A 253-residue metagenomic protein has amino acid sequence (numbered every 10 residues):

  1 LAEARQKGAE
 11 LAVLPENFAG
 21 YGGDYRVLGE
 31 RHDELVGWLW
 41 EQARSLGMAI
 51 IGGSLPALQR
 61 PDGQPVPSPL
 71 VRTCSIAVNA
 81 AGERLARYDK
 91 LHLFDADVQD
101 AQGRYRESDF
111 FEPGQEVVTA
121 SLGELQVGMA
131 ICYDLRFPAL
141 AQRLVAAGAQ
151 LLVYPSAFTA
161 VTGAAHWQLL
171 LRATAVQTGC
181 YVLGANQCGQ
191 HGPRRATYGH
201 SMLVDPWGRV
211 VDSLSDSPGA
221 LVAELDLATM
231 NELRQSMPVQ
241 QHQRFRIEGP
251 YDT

Functional and structural regions predicted by a protein language model:
A2-A81, L85-D89, D95-A96, T159-C180: Cys-nucleophile CN-hydrolase/nitrilase-fold catalytic domain and related Cys-dependent amidase chemistry that acts on
P15-E16, P155, P238: Short, proline-centered helix/strand-breaking motifs
R31-G52, Q126, C132-L221: CN hydrolase (nitrilase-like) catalytic-core segments centered on the catalytic cysteine and neighboring Lys/Glu
G52-S54, T73-A77, V118-A120, S201-L203 (+1 more regions): Short beta-strand scaffold segments in enzyme catalytic cores
A57, H92, T159, G189 (+2 more regions): Residue-level detector of flexible, active-site-proximal loop/helix-junction positions within diverse enzyme catalytic
R60, Q64-A147, A160-G163, W167-L169 (+1 more regions): Active-site catalytic loop in hydrolytic enzyme cores
E83-A86, R209-V211, M230-N231: Short helix-loop capping/hinge motifs at secondary-structure junctions, enriched in acidic/polar residues
M230-T253: A conserved C-terminal secondary-structure "cap"
